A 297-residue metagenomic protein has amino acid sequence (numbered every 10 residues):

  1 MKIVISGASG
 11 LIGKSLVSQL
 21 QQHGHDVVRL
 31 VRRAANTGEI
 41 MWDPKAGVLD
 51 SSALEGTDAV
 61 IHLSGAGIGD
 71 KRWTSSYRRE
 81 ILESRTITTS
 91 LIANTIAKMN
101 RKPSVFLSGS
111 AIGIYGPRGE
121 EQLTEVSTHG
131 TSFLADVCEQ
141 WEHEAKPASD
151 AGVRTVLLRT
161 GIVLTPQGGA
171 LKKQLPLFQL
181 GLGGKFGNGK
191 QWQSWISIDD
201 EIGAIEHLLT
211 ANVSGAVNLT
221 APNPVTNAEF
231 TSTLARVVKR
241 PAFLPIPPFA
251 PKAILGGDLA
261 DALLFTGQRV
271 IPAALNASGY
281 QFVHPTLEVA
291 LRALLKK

Functional and structural regions predicted by a protein language model:
I3-H23: N-terminal Rossmann NAD(P)H-binding glycine-rich loop of SDR-like oxidoreductase domains
M41-T88: NAD(P)H-binding glycine-rich loop region in Rossmannoid oxidoreductase-like domains and their noncatalytic homologs
S90-S132: Conserved Rossmann-fold NAD(P)-dependent oxidoreductase catalytic core, especially the SDR/UDP-sugar
S110, H143-P166: Conserved beta-loop-beta element that borders a ligand/cofactor-binding pocket
E139, A151-V153, L164-K173, H207-V217: Glycine/proline-rich active-site loop of Rossmann-fold NAD(P)-dependent oxidoreductases
L175-G183, Q191-V225: Alpha-helical substrate-binding/gating segment
T210-D258, R292-K297: Mid/C-terminal beta-alpha module of Rossmann-like enzyme folds, strongest in SDR-family dehydrogenases/epimerases
A262-K297: C-terminal amphipathic/interface module of NAD(P)-dependent oxidoreductases and related NAD-binding regulators
